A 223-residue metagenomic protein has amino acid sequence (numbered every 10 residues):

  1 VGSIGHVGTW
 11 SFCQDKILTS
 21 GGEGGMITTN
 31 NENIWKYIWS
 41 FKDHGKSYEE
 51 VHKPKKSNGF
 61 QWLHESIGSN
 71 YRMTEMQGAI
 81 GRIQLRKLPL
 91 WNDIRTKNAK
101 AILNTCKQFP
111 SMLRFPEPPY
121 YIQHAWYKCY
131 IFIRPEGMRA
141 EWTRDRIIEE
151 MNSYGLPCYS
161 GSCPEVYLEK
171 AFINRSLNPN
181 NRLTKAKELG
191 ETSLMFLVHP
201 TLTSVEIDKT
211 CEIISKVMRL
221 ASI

Functional and structural regions predicted by a protein language model:
V1-I4, I27, L177-P179: Short, hinge-like loop/turn segments at secondary-structure boundaries
V1-T19, K36, F60-E65: Conserved active-site segment immediately N-terminal to the catalytic lysine that forms the internal aldimine
W10-S11, G25-N30, R82: Short beta-strand-to-turn element immediately C-terminal to the catalytic PLP-Schiff-base lysine in fold type I
C13, G22-E23, M76: A conserved catalytic-core signature of glycosyltransferases
T19-G22, A125: Short glycine/proline-enriched turns and hinge-like loops at secondary-structure junctions
E23-G24, I213: Short, hydrophobic/aromatic alpha-helical segments in well-folded domains
N30-I223: PLP-dependent aminotransferase class I/II
